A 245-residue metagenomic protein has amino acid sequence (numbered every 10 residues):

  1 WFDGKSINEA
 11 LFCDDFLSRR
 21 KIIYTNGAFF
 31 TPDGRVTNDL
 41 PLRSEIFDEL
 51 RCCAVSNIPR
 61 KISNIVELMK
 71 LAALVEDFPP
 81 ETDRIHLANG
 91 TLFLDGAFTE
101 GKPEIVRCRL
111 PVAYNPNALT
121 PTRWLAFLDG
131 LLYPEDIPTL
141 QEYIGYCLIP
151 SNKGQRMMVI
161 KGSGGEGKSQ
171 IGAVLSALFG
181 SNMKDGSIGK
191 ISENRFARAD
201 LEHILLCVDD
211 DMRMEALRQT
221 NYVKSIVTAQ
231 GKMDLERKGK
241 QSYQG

Functional and structural regions predicted by a protein language model:
W1-R60: Noncatalytic partner-interaction/assembly domains of nucleic-acid and motor enzyme complexes, especially the accessory
F2-L11, V55-L92: Extended, Lys/Arg-enriched charged tracts that mediate electrostatic binding to polyanionic substrates
R20-S44, E81, I85-L205: P-loop NTPase catalytic core of nucleic-acid-dependent motor ATPases
R51-V55, G180, T228-G231: Non-catalytic alpha-helical coupling and interface elements of nucleotide-dependent molecular machines and regulators
R60, Q170, L217-R218: Charged, alpha-helix-enriched surfaces in structured cytosolic catalytic cores of large nucleotide-utilizing machines
E67-D77, R195, A199, Y243-G245: Short, conserved secondary-structure transition motifs
A72-P80, K153, K232-E236: Active-site phosphate-binding and catalytic loops of NTP-dependent enzymes
A197-Q244: Conserved nucleotide-sensing/catalytic segment adjacent to the nucleotide-binding pocket in NTP-handling enzymes
